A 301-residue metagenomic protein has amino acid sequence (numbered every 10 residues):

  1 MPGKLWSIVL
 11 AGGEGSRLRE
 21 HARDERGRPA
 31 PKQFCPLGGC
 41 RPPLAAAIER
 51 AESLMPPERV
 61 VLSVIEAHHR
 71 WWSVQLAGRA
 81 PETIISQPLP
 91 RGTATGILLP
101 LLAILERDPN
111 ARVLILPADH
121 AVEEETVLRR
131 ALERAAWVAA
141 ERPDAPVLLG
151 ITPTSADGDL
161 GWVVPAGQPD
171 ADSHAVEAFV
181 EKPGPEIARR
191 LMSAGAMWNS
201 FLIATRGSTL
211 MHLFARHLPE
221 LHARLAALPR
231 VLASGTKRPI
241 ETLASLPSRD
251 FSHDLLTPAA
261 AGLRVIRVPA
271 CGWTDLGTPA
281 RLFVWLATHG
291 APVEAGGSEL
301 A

Functional and structural regions predicted by a protein language model:
M1-G12, R17-R28, P36-R129, E133 (+2 more regions): Conserved N-terminal catalytic core of the sugar/cofactor nucleotidyltransferase
P2-K4, T205-A301: Left-handed beta-helix
F34, I84, P146-L148, V265: Conserved beta-strand scaffold positions in the cores of enzyme catalytic domains, especially in NTP/NDP-utilizing
P42, P90-T95, S155-D157, G184-I187 (+1 more regions): A short acidic, often aromatic-flanked loop/helix-cap motif at beta-alpha or helix-coil junctions that lines enzyme
V64, L116, P183, T205 (+1 more regions): A conserved hydrophobic position in a structured secondary element of the catalytic/binding core that shapes
E125-L246, L263: Conserved core of the sugar-phosphate nucleotidyltransferase
